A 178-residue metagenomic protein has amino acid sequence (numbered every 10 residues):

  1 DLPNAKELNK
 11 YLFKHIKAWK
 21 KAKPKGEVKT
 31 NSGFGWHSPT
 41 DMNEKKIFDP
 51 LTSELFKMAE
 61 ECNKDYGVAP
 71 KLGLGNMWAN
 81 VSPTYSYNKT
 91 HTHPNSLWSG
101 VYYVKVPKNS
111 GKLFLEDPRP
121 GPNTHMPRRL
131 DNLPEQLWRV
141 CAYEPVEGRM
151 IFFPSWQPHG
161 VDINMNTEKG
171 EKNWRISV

Functional and structural regions predicted by a protein language model:
D1, S177-V178: Short, intrinsically disordered, charge-balanced linker/junction segments flanking boundaries in proteins
D1-A69: Non-heme Fe(II)/2-oxoglutarate
E44-G73, P83-L97, V104-K108: Active-site region of the double-stranded beta-helix
L74, N173-S177: Short edge beta-strand segments in beta-sheet-rich domains
A79-F152, D162, E171-W174: Catalytic core of non-heme Fe(II) oxygenases with the double-stranded beta-helix
M165: Short, flexible helix/strand-to-coil boundary loops that buttress conserved ligand/catalytic motifs in alpha/beta
